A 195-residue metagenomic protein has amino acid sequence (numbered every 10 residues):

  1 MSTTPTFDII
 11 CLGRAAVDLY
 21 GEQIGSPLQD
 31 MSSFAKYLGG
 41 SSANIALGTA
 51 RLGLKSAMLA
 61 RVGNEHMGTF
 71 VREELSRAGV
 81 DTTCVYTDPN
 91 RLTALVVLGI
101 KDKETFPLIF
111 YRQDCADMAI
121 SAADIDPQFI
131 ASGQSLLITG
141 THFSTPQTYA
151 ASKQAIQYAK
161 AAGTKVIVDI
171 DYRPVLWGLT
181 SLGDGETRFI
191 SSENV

Functional and structural regions predicted by a protein language model:
M1-D81, E104, I120: Glycine-rich phosphate/adenosyl-contacting loop at the front of the ribokinase-like
M1-I10, E74-S76, T82, E104-V195: Ribokinase/PfkB-type carbohydrate-kinase core domain
L59-A60, P89, G140, V168: Small/polar loops that bind or transfer phosphate-bearing groups
G63-N64, P89, R173-P174: Conserved beta-strand edge residues that scaffold enzyme active sites
H66-G68, L92-A94, L176-W177: Short secondary-structure boundary/hinge segments and terminal tails
C84-T93: A short, structured active-site edge motif that brings together acidic residues
N90, D102-E104: Short strand-connecting beta-turns/loops that link adjacent beta-strands
L95-G99: Short beta-strand scaffold segments in enzyme catalytic cores
